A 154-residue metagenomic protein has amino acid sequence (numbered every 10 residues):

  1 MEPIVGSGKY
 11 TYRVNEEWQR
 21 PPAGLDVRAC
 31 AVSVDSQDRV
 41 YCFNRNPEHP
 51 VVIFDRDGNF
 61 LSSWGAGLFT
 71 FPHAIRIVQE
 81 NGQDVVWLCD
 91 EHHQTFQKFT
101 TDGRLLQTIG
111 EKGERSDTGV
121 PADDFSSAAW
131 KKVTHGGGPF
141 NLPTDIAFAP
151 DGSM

Functional and structural regions predicted by a protein language model:
M1-M154: Eukaryotic scaffold repeat domains enriched in small/polar residues
